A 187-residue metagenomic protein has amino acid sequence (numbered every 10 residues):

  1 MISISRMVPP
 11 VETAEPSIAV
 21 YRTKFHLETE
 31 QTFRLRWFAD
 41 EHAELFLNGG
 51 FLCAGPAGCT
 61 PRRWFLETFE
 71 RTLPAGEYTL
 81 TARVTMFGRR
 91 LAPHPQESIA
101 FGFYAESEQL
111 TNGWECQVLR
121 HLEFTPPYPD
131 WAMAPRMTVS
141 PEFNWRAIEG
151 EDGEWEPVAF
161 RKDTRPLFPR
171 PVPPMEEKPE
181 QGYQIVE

Functional and structural regions predicted by a protein language model:
M1-T13, T81-I185: An acidic-aromatic loop/edge-strand motif
P9-A19, G55-R62: Extracellular beta-rich ligand/substrate-recognition surface
E15-H26, F65-E70: Short beta-strands within extracellular/lumenal beta-sheet-rich domains
S17-Y21, Q31, E41, G76-Y78 (+1 more regions): Residues at beta-strand starts and edge strands
F25, Q31-F46, L80-V84, W155: Aromatic-lined ligand-binding clefts that engage carbohydrates, nucleic acids, or primary amines
L27, E67-E77, S140-E142, A147-D152: Short, surface-exposed tryptophan/glycine-enriched loops that mediate extracellular molecular recognition
E30, R71-T79, E106-N112: A short, structured loop/turn motif at beta-sheet edges
E44-E97: Beta-strand-rich ligand-recognition modules
